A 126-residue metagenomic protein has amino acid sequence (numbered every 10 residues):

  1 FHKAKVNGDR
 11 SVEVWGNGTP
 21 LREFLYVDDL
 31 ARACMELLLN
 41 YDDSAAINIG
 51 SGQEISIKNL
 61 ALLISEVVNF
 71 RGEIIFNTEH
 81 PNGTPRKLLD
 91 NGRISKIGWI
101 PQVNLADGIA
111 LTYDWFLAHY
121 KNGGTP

Functional and structural regions predicted by a protein language model:
F1-P126: C-terminal substrate-binding subdomain of Rossmann-fold SDR/epimerase-dehydratase oxidoreductases
